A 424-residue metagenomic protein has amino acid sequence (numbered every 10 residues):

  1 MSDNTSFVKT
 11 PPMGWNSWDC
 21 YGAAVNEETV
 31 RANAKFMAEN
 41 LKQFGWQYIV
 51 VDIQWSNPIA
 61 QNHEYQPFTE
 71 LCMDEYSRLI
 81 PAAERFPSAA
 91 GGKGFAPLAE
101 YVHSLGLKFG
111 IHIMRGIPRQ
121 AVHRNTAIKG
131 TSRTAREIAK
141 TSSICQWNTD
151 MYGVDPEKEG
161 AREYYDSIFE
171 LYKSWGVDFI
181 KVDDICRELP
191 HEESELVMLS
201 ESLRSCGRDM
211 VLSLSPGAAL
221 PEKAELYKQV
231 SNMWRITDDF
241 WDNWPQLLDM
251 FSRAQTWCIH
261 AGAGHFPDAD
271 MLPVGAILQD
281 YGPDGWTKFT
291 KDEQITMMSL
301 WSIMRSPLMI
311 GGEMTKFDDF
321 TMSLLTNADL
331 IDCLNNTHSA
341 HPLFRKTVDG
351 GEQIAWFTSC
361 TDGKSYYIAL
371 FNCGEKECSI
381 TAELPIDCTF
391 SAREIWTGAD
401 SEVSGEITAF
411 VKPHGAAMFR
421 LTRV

Functional and structural regions predicted by a protein language model:
P12-S17, Q47-D52, K108-I113, D178-D183 (+7 more regions): Structural recognition of the beta-strand scaffold that forms the well-ordered cores of secreted hydrolase catalytic
W18-C20, Q54-S56, M114-P118, I185-R187 (+2 more regions): Active-site beta-loop-alpha junctions enriched in small/polar residues
A38-Y101, L105-K173, V177-L189: Aromatic-lined carbohydrate-binding/catalytic grooves of carbohydrate-active enzymes
E137-S143, P156-E157, E163, S167 (+2 more regions): Glycan-recognition surfaces
I295, W301-M304, M309-G311, V348-I386 (+1 more regions): Carbohydrate-binding surface patches
T296-R345: Catalytic cores of secreted or luminal carbohydrate-active enzymes
P385-G398: Solvent-exposed beta-hairpin/edge-strand motifs
V403-V424: C-terminal beta-strand-rich structural cap/linker in extracellular carbohydrate-active enzymes
